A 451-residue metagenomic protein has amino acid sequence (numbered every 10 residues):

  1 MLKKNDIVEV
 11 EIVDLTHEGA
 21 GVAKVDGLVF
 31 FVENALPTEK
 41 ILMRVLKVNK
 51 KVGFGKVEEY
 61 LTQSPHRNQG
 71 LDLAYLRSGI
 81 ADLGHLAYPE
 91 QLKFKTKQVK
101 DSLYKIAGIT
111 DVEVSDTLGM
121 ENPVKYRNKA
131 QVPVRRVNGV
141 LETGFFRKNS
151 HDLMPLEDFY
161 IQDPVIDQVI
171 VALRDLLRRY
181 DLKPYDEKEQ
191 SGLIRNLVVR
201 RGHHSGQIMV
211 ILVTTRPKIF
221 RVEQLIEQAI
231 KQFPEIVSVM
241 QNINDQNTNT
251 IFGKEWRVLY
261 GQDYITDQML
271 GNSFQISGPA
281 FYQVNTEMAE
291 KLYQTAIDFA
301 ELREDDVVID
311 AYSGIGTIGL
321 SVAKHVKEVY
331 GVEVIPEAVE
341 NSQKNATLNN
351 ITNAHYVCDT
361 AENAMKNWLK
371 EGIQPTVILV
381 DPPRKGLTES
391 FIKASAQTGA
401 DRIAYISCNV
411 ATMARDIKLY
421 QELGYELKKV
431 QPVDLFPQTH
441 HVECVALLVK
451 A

Functional and structural regions predicted by a protein language model:
M1-A74, A107, H355: Terminal RNA-binding accessory module
L2-E9, H17, P217-A451: Rossmann-like S-adenosyl-L-methionine
G21-D26, G144-K148, I211-V213, S342: Short, acidic/hydrophobic/Gly-rich beta-strand patch recurrent on exposed beta strands that often constitutes part
L61-Q69, L73-P184, H204: Extended interfacial segments that mediate partner engagement and assembly in macromolecular machines
S115-P123, E187, N196, P432-L435: Short, solvent-exposed loop/turn elements at beta->coil junctions and helix N-caps that rim active or binding pockets
L153-R195, R216-M240: Internal alpha/beta scaffold segment
V198-G202, I208-K218: Carbohydrate-binding surface patches
